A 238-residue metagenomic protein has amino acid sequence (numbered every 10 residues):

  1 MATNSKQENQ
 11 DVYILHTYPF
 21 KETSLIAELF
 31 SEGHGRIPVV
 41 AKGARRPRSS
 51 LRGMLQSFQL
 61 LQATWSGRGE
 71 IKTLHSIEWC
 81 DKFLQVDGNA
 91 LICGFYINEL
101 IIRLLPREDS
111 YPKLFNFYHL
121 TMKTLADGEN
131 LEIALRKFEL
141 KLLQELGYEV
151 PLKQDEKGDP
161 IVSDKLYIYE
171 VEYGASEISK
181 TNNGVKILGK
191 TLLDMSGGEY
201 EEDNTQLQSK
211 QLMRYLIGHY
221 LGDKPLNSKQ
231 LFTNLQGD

Functional and structural regions predicted by a protein language model:
M1-I26, F30-D238: Non-catalytic alpha-helical scaffolds and adjoining flexible linkers that form interface surfaces for assembly
